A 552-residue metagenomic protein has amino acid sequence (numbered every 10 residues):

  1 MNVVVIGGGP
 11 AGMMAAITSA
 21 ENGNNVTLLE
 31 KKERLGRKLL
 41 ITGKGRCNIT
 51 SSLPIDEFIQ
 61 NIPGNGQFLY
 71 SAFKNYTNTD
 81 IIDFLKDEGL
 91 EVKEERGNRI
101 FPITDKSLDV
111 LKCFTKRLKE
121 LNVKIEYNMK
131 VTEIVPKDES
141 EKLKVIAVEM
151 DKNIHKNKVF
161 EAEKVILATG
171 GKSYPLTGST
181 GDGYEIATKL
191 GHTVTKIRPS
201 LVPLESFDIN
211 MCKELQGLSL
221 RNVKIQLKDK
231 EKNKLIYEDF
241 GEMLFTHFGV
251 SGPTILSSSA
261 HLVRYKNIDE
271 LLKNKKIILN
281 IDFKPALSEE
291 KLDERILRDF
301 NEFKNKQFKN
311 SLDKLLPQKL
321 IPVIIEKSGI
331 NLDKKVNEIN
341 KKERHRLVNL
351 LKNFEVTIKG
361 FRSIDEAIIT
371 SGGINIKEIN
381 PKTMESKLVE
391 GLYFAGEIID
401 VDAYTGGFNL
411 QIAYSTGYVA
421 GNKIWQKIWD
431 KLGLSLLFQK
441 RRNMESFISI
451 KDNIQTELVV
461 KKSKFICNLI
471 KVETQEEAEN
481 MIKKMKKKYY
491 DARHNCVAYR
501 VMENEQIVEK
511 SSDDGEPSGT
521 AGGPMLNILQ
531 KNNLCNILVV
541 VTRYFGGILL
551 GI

Functional and structural regions predicted by a protein language model:
N2-L28, I424: N-terminal Rossmann-like FAD-binding beta1-loop-alpha1 element of flavoenzymes
V4-I6, V131, V159-P175, T188 (+1 more regions): Short hydrophobic core segments
A20-K44: Glycine-rich FAD pyrophosphate-binding loop
E33-L35, L40-I41, I49, I55-D56 (+2 more regions): An anion/pyrophosphate-binding glycine-rich loop and adjacent beta-alpha core in soluble alpha-beta enzymes
E126-N128, P322-D402: A glycine-rich dinucleotide-binding beta-alpha-beta segment and adjacent secondary-structure elements that constitute
Y127-E141: A conserved short coil-to-beta-strand element within the FAD-binding core of flavoproteins
K164-N210: Glycine-rich loop(s) and the adjacent beta-strand/alpha-helix scaffold that form part
M444-G519: C-terminal regulatory domains involved in ligand/effector binding and gene-expression control
